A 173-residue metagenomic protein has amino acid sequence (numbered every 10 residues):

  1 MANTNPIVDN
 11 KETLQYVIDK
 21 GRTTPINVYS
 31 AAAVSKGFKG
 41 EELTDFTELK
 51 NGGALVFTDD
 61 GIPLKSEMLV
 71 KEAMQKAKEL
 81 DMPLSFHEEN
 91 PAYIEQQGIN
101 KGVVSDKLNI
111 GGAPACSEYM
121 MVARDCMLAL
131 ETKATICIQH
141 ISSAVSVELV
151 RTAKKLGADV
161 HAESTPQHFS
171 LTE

Functional and structural regions predicted by a protein language model:
M1, P25, V103-K107: Short N-terminal helix-initiation segments at or just after the protein's N-terminus
M1-A2, V34, D60: Conserved residues at the C-terminal ends of beta-strands
M1-R22: Metal-associated gating/positioning segment near the N- to mid-region
T4-P6, K36, A92, A144: Surface-exposed, flexible loop/turn segments at secondary-structure boundaries
V17-T23, F46-N51: Acidic (Asp/Glu)-rich catalytic clusters
D19-A33: A glycine-rich helix N-cap at a beta->alpha junction
A33-G40: Active-site beta->alpha loop and helix N-cap motifs at the rims of alpha/beta catalytic domains
E41-E173: Histidine/acidic residue-rich metal-binding segments in metalloenzymes
